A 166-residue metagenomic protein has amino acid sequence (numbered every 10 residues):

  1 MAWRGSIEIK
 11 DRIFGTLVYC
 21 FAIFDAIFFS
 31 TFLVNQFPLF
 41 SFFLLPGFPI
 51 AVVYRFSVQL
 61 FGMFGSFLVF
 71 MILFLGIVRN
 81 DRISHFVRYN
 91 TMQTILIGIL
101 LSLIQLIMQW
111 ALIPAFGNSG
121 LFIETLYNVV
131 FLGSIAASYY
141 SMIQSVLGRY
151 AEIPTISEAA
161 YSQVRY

Functional and structural regions predicted by a protein language model:
M1-Y166: Alpha-helical membrane insertion/targeting regions
